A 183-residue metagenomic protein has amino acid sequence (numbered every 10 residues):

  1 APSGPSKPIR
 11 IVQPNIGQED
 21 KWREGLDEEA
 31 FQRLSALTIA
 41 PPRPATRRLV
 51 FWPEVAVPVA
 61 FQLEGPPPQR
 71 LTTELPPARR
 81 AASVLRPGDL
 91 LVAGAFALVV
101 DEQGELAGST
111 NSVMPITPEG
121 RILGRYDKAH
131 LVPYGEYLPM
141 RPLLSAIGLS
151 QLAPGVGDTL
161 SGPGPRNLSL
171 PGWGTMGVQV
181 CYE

Functional and structural regions predicted by a protein language model:
A1-E183: Enzyme catalytic cores with a strong preference for nitrogen-chemistry domains
